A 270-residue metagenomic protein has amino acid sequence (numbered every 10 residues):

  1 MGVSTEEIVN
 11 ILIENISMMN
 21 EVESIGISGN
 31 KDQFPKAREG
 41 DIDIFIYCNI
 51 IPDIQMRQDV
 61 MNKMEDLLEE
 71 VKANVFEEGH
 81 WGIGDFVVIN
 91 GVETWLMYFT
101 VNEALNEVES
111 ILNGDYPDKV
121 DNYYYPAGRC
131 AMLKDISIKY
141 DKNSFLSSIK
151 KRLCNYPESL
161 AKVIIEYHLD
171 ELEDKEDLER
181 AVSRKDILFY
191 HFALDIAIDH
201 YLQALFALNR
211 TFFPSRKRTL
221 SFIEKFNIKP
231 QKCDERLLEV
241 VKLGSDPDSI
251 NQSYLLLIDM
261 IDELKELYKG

Functional and structural regions predicted by a protein language model:
M1-V3: N-terminal regions immediately upstream of nucleotidyltransferase
T5-V9, D53, R57: Generic alpha-helical secondary structure
L12-D53: Active-site nucleotide-donor binding segment shared across nucleotidyl transfer reactions
D32-Q33, V101-N102, T211-F213: Short, solvent-exposed loop/turn segments at secondary-structure junctions
R57-M64: Short amphipathic alpha-helices in soluble, non-transmembrane regions that often serve as interface/regulatory elements
M64-V182: Conserved NTP/Mg2+-binding pocket subregion across the NTase superfamily
N143-G270: Conserved nucleotidyltransferase catalytic core and NTase-mimicking acidic/glycine-rich helix/loop elements in nucleic
